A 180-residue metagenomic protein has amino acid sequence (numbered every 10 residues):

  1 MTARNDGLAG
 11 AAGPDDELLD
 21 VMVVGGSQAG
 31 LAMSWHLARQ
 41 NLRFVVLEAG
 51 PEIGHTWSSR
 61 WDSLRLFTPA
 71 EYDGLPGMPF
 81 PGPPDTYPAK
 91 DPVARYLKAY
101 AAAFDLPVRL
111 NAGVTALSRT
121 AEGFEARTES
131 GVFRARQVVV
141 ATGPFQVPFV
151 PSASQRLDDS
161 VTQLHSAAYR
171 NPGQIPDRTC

Functional and structural regions predicted by a protein language model:
R4-G7, P83, A89-P92, T142-C180: Glycine-rich dinucleotide-binding loop and its adjacent helix/turn
G13-D16, V132, Q174-I175: Short, flexible hinge/linker loops that cap or flank conserved catalytic cores
L18-V46: N-terminal Rossmann-like FAD-binding beta1-loop-alpha1 element of flavoenzymes
L19, L42, R136, D177-C180: Nucleotide donor/acceptor-binding cores
M33, T56, R119, F149-P151: Short glycine-/acidic-enriched loop or helix-start segments at secondary-structure transitions that form or flank
R43, H55-R95: Glycine-rich active-site loop/strand segments that organize a redox cofactor
Y87-Q146: Feature captures the FAD/FMN-dependent oxidoreductase FAD-binding
